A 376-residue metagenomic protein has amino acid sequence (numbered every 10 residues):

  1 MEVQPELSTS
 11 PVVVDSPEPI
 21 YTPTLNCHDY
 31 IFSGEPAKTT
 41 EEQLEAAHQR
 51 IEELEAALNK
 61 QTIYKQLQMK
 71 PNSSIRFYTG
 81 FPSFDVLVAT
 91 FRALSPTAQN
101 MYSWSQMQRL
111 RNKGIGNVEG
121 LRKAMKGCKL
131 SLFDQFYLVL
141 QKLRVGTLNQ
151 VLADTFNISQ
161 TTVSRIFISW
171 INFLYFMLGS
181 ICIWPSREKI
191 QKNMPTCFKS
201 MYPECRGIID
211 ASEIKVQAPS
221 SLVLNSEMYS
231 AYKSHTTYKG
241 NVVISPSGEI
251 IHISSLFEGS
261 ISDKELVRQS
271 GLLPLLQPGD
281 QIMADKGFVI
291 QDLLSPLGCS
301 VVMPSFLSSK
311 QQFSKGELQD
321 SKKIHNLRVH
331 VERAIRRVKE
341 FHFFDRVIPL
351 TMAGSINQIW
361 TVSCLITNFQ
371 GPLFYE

Functional and structural regions predicted by a protein language model:
M1, E6, V145-E376: Short, well-ordered secondary-structure "scaffold" segments embedded in the functional core of diverse domains
E2-L130, E376: Charged, often Cys/His-bearing segments associated with DNA-binding zinc-finger transcription factors
P17, N26, K60, S73-F77 (+8 more regions): A general marker of short, structured functional hotspots
A37, E42-L44, L54, F136 (+4 more regions): A general, composition-driven signal for non-globular sequence regions
Q43, Y102, I115, C128 (+5 more regions): Helix-centric, low-specificity signal for extended rod-like, repetitive segments
L121-G127, F136-V139, K192-T196, K239: Short, charged beta->alpha transition segments
S131-G146: Short, amphipathic alpha-helical "recognition" segments used to contact nucleic acids or chromatin
